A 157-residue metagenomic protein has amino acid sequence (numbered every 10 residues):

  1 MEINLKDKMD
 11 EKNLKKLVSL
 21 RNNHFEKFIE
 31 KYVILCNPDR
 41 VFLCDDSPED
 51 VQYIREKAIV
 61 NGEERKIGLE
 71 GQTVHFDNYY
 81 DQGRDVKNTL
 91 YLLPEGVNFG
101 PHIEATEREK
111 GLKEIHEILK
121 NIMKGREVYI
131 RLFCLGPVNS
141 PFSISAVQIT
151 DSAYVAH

Functional and structural regions predicted by a protein language model:
E2-H157: Conserved internal helical-beta-strand scaffold that buttresses enzyme catalytic cores
